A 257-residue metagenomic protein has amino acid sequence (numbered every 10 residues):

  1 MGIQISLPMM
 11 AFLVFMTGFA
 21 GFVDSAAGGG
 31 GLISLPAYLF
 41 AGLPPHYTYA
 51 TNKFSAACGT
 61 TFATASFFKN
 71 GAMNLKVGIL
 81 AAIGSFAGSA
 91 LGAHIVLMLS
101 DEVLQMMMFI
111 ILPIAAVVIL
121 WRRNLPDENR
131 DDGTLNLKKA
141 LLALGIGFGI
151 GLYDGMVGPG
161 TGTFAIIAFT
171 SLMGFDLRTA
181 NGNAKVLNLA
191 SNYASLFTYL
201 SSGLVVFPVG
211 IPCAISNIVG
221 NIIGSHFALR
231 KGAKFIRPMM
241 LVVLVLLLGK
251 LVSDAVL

Functional and structural regions predicted by a protein language model:
M1-P44, R130-N181: Selected transmembrane alpha-helices and immediately adjacent juxtamembrane segments of polytopic inner-membrane
M10, K53, M108-L112, A116 (+3 more regions): Residues within membrane-spanning alpha-helices of integral membrane proteins, especially the hydrophobic core/packing
V14, G18, F22, K53 (+9 more regions): Residue-level signature of the transmembrane alpha-helical core of multi-pass small-molecule transporters
F40, A93, L97, M106 (+4 more regions): Transmembrane helix-loop junction
H46-A50, N181-K185: Small-residue hotspots at the loop-to-helix junctions and early N-terminal turns of transmembrane alpha-helices
A50-V103, M107-I110, N192-V242: Selective hydrophobic functional segments
F62-A72, F109-L135, L248-L257: Transmembrane helix exit motif
G147-V157, S195-G203, G210, L247-L257: Hydrophobic alpha-helical transmembrane segments in multi-pass integral membrane proteins
